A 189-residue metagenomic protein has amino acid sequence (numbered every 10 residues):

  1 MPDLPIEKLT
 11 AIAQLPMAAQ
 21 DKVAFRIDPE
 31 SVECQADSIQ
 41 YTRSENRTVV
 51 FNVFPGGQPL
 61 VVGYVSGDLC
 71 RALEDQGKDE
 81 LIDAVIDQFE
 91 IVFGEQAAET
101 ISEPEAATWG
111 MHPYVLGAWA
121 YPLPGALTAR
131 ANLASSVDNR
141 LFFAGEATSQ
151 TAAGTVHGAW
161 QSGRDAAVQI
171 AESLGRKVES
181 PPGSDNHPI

Functional and structural regions predicted by a protein language model:
M1-Q35, E95: Central helical "cap/lid" subdomain
A19, C34-I189: Conserved flavin/dinucleotide-binding core of flavoenzymes
